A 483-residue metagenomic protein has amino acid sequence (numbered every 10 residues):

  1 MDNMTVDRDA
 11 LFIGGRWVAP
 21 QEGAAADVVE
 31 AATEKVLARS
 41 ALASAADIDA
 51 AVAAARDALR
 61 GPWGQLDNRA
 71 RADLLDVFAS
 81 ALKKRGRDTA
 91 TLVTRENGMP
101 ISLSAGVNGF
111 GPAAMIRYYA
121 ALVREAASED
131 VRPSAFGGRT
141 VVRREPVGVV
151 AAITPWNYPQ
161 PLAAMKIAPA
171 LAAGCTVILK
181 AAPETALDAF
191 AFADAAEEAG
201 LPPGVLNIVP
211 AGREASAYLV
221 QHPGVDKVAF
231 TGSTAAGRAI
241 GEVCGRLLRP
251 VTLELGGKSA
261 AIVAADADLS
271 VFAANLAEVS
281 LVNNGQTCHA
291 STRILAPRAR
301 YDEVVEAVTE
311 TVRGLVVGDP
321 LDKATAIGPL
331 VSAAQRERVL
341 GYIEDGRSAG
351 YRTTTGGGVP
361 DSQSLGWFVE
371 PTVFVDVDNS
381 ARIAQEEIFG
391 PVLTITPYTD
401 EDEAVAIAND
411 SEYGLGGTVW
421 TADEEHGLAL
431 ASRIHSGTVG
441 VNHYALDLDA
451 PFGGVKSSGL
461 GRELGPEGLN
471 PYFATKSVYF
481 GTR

Functional and structural regions predicted by a protein language model:
M1-A32, A58, G358: Hydrophobic face of amphipathic alpha-helices that form TPR/SEL1-like repeat modules and related alpha-solenoid
A19-Q21, A25-A26, L42-A46, A267: A short acidic/small-residue loop/turn micro-motif
T33-R39, V316, I343, S348 (+2 more regions): Conserved C-terminal structural/oligomerization subdomain of aldehyde/semialdehyde dehydrogenase
E34, R71, V93, I116 (+9 more regions): Residue-level signal for inorganic ion chemistry
K35-A126: Glycine-rich loop-to-alpha-helix module at the N-terminal edge of alpha/beta enzyme cores
L37-A43, R60-G64, A152, A261-A264 (+5 more regions): Short, well-ordered beta-strand elements within core beta-sheets of diverse protein domains
S128-V271, Y398: Rossmann-like NAD(P) dinucleotide-binding subdomain of oxidoreductase/dehydrogenase enzymes
A235-D378, V441: ALDH superfamily catalytic-core signature
